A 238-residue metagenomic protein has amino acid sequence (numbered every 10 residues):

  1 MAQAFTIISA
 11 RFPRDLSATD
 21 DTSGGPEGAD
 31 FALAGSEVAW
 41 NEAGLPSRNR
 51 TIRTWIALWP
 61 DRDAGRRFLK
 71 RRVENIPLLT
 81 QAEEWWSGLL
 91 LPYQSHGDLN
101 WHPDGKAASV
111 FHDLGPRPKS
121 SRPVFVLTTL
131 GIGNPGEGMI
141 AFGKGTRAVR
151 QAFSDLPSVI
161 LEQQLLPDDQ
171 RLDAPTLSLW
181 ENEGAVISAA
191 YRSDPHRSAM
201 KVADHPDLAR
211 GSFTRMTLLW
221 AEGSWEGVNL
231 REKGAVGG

Functional and structural regions predicted by a protein language model:
M1-T54, P60-F68, L79-P175, G184-Y191 (+1 more regions): Short S/T/G/P-rich N-terminal loop/turn motif that feeds into the first structured element of a domain
P26, V73-Q81, H196-M200: A common structural junction motif
L177, E181-P206: Active-site/pore-lining binding-face segments in mid-to-C-terminal subdomains
